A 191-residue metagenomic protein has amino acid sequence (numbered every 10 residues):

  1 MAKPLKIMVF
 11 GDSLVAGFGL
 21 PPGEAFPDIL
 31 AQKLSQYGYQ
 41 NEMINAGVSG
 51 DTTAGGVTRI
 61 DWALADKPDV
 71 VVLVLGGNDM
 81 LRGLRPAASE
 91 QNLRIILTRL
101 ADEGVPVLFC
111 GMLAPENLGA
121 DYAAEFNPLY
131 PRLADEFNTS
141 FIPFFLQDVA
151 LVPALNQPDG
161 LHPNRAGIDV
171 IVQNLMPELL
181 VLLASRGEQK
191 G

Functional and structural regions predicted by a protein language model:
M1-S49, R59-K67: Serine-esterase "nucleophile elbow" of acetyl-processing enzymes
I29-Y39, G55-G191: Alpha-helical cap/lid subdomain in secreted, periplasmic, or secretory-pathway luminal O-acyl-processing enzymes
G50-A54: Acidic-and-aromatic substrate-binding clefts and catalytic sites of carbohydrate-active enzymes
